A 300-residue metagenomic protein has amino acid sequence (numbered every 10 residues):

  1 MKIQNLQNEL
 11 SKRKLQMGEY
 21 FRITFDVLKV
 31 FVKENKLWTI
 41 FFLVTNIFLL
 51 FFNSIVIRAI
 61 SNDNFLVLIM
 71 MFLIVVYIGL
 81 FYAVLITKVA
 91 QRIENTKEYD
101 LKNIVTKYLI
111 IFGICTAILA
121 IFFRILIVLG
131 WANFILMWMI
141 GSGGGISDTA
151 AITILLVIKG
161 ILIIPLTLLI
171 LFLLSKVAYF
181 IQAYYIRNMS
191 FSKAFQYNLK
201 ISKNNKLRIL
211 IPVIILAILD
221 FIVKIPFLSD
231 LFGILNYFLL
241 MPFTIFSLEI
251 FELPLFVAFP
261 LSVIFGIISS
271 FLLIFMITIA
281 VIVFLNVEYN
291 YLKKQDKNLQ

Functional and structural regions predicted by a protein language model:
K2-K12, I78-T96, L173-F191, R208-Q300: Juxtamembrane transition segments at transmembrane-helix termini in multipass membrane proteins
Q4-S11, R22, D26-K29, K33 (+8 more regions): Polar/charged alpha-helical tracts
N5-N8, N35, N46, N53 (+11 more regions): Detector for Asparagine
N8-F48, D100-F122, F172-V223: Interfacial aromatic "cap" segments that immediately flank transmembrane helices in multipass membrane proteins
Q16, K97-K102, G143-I146, T153 (+2 more regions): A diffuse structural propensity rather than consistent per-protein peaks
F41-T45, M71-V75, T87, C115 (+5 more regions): Alpha-helical transmembrane segments of multi-pass integral membrane proteins
F48-V75, F123-I170, K224-S270: Membrane-helix interface segments in multi-pass membrane proteins
M70-T96, I111-N133: Specific transmembrane helices
